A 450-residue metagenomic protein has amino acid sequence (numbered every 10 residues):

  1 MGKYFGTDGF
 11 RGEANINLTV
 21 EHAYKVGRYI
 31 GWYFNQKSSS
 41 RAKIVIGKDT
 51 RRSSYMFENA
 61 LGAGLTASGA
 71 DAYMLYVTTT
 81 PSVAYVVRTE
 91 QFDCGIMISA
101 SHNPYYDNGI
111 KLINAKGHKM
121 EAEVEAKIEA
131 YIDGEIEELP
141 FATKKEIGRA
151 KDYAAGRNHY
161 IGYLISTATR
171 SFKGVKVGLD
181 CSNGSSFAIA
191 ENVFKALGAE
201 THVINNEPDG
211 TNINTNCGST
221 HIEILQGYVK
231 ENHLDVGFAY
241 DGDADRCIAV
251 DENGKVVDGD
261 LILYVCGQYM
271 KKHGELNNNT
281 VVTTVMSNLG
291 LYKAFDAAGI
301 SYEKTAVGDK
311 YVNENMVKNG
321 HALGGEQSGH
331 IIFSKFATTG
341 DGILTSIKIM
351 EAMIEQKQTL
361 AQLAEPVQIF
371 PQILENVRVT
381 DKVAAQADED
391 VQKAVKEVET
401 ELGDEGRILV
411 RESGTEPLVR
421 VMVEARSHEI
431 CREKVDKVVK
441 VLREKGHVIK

Functional and structural regions predicted by a protein language model:
M1-A63, A67-S68, A150-V177, V383-A387: An N-terminal, well-structured beta->alpha segment
D8, I46, V83, I96 (+11 more regions): Buried hydrophobic positions in well-ordered alpha/beta secondary-structure cores of metabolic enzymes
E13, N108-K230: Gly/Ser/Thr-enriched, mixed-charge loops and adjacent short helices that form phosphate/oxyanion-binding elements
W32, K43-D107, N192-V250: N-terminal small/polar loop signature for handling phosphorylated ligands or for N-terminal nucleophile
T50-Y55, N103, S182-F187, A244-D245 (+2 more regions): Gly/Ser/Thr-rich loops at beta-strand to alpha-helix junctions that form or flank small-molecule/cofactor-binding
A72-P81, V256-G259, T283-T284, T305-A306: Active-site nucleophile and cofactor-binding loops and adjacent substrate-binding regions of central metabolic enzymes
Y105-N108, L112-E121, A126, A130-Y131 (+3 more regions): Replace "Mg2+/Mn2+-dependent" with "divalent metal-dependent
V236, H273-K450: Phosphate-binding and adjacent anionic-ligand microenvironments
